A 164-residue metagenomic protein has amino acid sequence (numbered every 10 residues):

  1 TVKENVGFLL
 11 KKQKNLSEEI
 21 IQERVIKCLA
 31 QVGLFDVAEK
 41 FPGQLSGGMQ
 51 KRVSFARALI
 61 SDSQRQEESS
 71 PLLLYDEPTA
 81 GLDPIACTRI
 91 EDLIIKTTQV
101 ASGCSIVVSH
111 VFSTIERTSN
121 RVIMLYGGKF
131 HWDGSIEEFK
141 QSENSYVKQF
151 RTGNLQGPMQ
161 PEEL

Functional and structural regions predicted by a protein language model:
E18-D36: Conserved ABC ATPase "signature" region
F41-L45, M49: Conserved ABC ATPase signature
E68, L73-D76: Catalytic Walker B motif of ABC-type/P-loop ATPase nucleotide-binding domains
T88-V100: Helical segment within the ABC ATPase nucleotide-binding domain
S109-H110: H-loop/switch region of ABC-family ATPase nucleotide-binding domains
I115-R117: A short, surface-exposed alpha-helical micro-motif characterized by mixed small hydrophobic and charged/polar residues
E137-L164: C-terminal boundary and immediately downstream tail of ABC-type ATPase nucleotide-binding domains
